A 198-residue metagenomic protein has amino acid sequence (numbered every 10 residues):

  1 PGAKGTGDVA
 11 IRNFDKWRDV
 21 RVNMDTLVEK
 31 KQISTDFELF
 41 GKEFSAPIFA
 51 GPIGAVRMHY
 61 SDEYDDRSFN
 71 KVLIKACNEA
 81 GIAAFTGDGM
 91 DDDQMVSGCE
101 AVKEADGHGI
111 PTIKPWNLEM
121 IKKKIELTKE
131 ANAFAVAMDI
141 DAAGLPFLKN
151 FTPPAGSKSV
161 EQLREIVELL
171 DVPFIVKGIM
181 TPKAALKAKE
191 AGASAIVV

Functional and structural regions predicted by a protein language model:
P1-F44: An N-cap/entry alpha-helix motif that binds or orients negatively charged groups
E29, T86-G87, P111, A137 (+1 more regions): General beta-strand structural signal in soluble alpha/beta enzymes
Q32-F37, V96, M120-E126: Short alpha-helical segments and helix-capping/turn motifs at coil-helix boundaries
L39-D88: Active-site cofactor/substrate anionic-group-binding motifs, chiefly glycine- and Lys/Arg-rich phosphate-binding loops
A55-V56, D88-D92, D141, P182: Short glycine-enriched loops at secondary-structure junctions
Y64, I74-K75, K103-A105, P115-V198: Alpha/beta enzyme core
S68-N117: A gly/proline- and charged-residue-enriched helix-loop-helix capping module
